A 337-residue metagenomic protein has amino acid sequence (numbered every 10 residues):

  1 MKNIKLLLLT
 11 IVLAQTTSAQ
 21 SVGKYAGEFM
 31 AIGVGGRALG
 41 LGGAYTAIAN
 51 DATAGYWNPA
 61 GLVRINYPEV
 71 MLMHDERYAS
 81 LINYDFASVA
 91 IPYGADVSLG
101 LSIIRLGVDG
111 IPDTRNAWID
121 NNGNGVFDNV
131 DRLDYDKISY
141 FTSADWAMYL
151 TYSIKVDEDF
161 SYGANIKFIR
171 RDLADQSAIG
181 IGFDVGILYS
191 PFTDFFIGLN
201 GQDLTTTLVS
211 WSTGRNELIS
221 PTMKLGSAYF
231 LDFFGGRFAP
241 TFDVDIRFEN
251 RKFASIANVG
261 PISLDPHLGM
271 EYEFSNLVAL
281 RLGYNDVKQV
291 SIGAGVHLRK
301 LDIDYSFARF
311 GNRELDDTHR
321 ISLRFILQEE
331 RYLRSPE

Functional and structural regions predicted by a protein language model:
M1-K5, E158: Positively charged n-region of N-terminal signal peptides that target proteins for export
I4-A14: Sec-dependent N-terminal signal peptides
Q15-A19: Sec/Tat signal peptide C-region and signal peptidase I cleavage site
Q20-E337: Subset of outer-membrane beta-barrel
